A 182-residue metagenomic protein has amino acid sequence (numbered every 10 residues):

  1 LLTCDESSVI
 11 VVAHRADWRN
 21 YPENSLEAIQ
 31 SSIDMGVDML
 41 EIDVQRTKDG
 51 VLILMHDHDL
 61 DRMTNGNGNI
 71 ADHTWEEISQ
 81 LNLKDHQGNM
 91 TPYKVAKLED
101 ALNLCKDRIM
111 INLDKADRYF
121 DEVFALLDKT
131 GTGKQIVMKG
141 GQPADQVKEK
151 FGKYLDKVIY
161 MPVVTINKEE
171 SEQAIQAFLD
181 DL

Functional and structural regions predicted by a protein language model:
L1-L182: Phosphate-group recognition and catalysis centered on beta-loop-alpha active-site segments
